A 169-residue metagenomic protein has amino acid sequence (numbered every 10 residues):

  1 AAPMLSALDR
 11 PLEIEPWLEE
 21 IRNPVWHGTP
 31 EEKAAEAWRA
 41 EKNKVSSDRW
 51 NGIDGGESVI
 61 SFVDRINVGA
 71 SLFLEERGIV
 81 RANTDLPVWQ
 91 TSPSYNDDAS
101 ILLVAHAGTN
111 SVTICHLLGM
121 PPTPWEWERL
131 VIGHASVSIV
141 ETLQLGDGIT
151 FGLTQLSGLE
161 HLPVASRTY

Functional and structural regions predicted by a protein language model:
A1-N43: Phosphate-coordination/substrate-recognition cap region in phosphate-metabolizing enzymes
A2, S111-V112: Alpha-helical elements of the RecA-like P-loop NTPase motor core of helicases
P3-A7, L72, E76, H116-M120 (+1 more regions): Active-site catalytic microenvironments for nucleophilic, acid-base chemistry
I21-K33, W89-A99, C115-Y169: Acidic, low-complexity terminal tails and accessory targeting/binding regions of phosphate-metabolizing enzymes
R39-D64: Short glycine/proline- and acidic residue-enriched helix-loop micro-motifs that form flexible lids or anion-recognition
V63, N67-G78, W89-T91: Generic structural signal for well-ordered alpha-helical scaffold segments
A99-G108: Generic beta-sheet signal
A107-S111, S136: GST superfamily/GST-like fold recognition
